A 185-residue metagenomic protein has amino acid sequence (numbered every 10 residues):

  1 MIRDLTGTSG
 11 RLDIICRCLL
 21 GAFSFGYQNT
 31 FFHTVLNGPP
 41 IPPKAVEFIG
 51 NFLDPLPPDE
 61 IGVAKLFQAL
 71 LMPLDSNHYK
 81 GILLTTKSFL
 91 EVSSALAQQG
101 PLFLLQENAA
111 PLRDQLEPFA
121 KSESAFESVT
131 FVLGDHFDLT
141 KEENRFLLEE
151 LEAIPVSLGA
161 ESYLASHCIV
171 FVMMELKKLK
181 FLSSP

Functional and structural regions predicted by a protein language model:
M1, T130-V132: Short, hydrophobic/glycine-enriched beta-strand segments
M1-A109: RNA substrate-binding interface of SAM-dependent RNA methyltransferases
L12, Y27, V129-T130, K178-L182: Long, hydrophilic "mature protein body" segments
P39, F137-D138: Gly/Ser/Thr-rich loops at beta-strand to alpha-helix junctions that form or flank small-molecule/cofactor-binding
T86-S128, D138-L147: Active-site cofactor/cluster-binding pocket
Q106, V132-D135, S157-G159: Thr-Gly-centered strand-to-loop micro-motif
E142-P185: Structured adenosyl-cofactor binding patch, chiefly the S-adenosyl-L-methionine
